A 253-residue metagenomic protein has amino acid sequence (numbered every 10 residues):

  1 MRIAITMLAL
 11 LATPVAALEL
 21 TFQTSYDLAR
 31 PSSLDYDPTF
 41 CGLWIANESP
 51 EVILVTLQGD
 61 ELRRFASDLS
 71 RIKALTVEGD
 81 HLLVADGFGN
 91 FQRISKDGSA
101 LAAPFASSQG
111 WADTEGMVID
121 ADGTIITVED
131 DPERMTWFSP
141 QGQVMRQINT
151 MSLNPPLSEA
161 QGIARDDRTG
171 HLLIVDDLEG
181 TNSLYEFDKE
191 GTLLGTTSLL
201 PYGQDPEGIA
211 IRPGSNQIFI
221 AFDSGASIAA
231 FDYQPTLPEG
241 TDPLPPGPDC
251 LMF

Functional and structural regions predicted by a protein language model:
A12-P14: N-terminal signal peptide c-region/cleavage motif recognized by signal peptidases
L18-Y26, D60-A66, A100-S107, V144-P155 (+1 more regions): A short beta-strand motif characteristic of beta-propeller blades
Y26-F40, D68-G79, S108-D122, L153-G170 (+1 more regions): Beta-rich, blade/repeat-based domains predominating in secreted/periplasmic proteins but also intracellular
D27, D37-P38, L43-S49, L83-G89 (+3 more regions): Conserved beta-strand positions in repeat-built beta-propeller and related beta-rich domains
A46-Q58, L62: Beta-propeller domains
E51-I53, N90-R93, R134-W137, S183-Y185 (+1 more regions): A short loop-to-beta-strand structural motif that recurs across blades of beta-propeller domains
T56-D60, S95-S99, S139-Q143, F187-T192 (+1 more regions): Short loop/turn segments that connect beta-strands within beta-propeller blades
G208-L251: Blade-level signature of beta-propeller repeat domains, shared across WD40, Kelch, NHL, RCC1 and BNR/Asp-box propellers
